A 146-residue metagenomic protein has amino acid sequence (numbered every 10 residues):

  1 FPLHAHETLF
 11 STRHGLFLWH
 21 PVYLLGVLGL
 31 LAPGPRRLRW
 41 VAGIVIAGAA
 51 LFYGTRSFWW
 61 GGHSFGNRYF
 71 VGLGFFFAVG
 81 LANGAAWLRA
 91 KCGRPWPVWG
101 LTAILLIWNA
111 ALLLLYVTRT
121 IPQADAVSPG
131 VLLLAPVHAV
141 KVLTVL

Functional and structural regions predicted by a protein language model:
F1-L146: Membrane-proximal envelope and lipid/glycan-remodeling enzymes
